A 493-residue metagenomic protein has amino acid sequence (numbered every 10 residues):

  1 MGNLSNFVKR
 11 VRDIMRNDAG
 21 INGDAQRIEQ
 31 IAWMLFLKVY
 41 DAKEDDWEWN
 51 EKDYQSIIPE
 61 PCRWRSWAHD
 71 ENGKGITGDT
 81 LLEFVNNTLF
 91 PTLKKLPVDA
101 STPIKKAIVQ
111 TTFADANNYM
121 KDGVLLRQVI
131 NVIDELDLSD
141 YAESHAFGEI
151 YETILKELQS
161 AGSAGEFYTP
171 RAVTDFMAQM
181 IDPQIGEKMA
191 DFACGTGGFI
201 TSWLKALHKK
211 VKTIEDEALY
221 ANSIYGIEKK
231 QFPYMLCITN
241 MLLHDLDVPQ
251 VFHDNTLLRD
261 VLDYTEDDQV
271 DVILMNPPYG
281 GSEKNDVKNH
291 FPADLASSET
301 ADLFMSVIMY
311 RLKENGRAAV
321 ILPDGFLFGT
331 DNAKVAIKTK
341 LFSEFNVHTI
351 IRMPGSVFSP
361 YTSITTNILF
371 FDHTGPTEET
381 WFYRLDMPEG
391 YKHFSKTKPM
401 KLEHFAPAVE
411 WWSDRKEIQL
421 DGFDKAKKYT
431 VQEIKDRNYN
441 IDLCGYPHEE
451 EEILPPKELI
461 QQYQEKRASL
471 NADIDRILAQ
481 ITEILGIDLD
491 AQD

Functional and structural regions predicted by a protein language model:
M1-M180, Q184-I185, V251-V261, R352-S356 (+3 more regions): Non-catalytic, mostly N-terminal accessory regions of nucleic-acid modification and defense proteins
G23, R27, Q231-Y234, S298-F371: Conserved Class I SAM-dependent methyltransferase catalytic core
S163-M275, G280-S282, S298, D302 (+3 more regions): Conserved S-adenosyl-L-methionine
A221-Y225, D254, R259, V287-A293 (+2 more regions): Short beta-alpha connecting loops at secondary-structure transitions that line or flank enzyme active sites
Q231, L257-L258, P278-G281, D324-L327 (+3 more regions): Conserved nucleotide-binding/hydrolysis micro-motifs of P-loop NTPases
E283-D286, T330: Conserved ATPase-coupling elements of RecA-like P-loop NTPase cores
N346-V347, S359-E410: C-terminal, active-site-flanking charged/polar segments
